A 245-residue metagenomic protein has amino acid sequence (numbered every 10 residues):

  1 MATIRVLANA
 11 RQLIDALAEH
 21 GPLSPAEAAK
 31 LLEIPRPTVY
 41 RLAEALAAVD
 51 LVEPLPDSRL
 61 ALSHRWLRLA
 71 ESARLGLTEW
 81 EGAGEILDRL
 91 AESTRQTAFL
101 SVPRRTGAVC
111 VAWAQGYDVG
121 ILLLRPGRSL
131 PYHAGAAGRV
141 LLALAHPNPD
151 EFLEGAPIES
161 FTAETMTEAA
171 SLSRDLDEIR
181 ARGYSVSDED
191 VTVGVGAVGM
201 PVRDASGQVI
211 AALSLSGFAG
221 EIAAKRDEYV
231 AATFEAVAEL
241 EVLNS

Functional and structural regions predicted by a protein language model:
M1-G76, W80, A238, V242-L243: N-terminal helix-turn-helix
T3-L7, S63, G76, W80 (+7 more regions): Short, structured helix-loop boundary elements
A16, L31, G84-S93, F99 (+3 more regions): Amphipathic alpha-helical regulatory segments at dimerization interfaces that relay allosteric signals between sensory
L55, R104, D204: Acidic surface patches and DE-rich sequence motifs
S58-A156: Amphipathic alpha-helical effector-binding/dimerization core of metabolite-sensing transcriptional regulators
L142, E151-S160, V237-S245: Cysteine/selenocysteine-centered motifs that mediate thiol-based redox chemistry or coordinate metal-sulfur cofactors
T165-E239: Extended hydrophobic
